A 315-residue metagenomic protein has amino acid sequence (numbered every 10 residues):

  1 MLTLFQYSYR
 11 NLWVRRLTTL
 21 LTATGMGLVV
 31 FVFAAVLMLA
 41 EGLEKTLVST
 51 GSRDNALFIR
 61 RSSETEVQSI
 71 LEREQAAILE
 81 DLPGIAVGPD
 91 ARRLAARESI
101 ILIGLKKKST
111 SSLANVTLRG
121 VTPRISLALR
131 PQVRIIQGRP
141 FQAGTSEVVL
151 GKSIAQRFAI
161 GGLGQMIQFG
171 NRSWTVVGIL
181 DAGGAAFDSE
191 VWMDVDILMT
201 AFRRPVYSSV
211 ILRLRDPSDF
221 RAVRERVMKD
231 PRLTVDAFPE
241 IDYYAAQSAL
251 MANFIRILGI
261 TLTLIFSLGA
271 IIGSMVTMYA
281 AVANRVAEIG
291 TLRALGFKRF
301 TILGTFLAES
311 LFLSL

Functional and structural regions predicted by a protein language model:
M1-Q6, T234: Short, membrane-interfacial amphipathic segments enriched in basic
R10-V14, F300, G304-L313: Alpha-helical transmembrane segments of multi-pass membrane proteins
R16-L43, A252-T291, L311-L315: Hydrophobic alpha-helical transmembrane segments of multi-pass inner-membrane transport and secretion
G27, F31-T117, Q137-R139, G144 (+3 more regions): Hydrophobic, regular-secondary-structure patches
L43-T46, G183, D219-I272, A281-A283 (+3 more regions): Peri-transmembrane interface segments
A56-R60, A155, L180-A182, R204-K229 (+1 more regions): A short beta-strand structural signal in non-transmembrane regions
A95-I101, A114-R124, P131-I197, R204-P205: Hydrophobic secondary-structure segments that place a key small or acidic residue at a functional site
